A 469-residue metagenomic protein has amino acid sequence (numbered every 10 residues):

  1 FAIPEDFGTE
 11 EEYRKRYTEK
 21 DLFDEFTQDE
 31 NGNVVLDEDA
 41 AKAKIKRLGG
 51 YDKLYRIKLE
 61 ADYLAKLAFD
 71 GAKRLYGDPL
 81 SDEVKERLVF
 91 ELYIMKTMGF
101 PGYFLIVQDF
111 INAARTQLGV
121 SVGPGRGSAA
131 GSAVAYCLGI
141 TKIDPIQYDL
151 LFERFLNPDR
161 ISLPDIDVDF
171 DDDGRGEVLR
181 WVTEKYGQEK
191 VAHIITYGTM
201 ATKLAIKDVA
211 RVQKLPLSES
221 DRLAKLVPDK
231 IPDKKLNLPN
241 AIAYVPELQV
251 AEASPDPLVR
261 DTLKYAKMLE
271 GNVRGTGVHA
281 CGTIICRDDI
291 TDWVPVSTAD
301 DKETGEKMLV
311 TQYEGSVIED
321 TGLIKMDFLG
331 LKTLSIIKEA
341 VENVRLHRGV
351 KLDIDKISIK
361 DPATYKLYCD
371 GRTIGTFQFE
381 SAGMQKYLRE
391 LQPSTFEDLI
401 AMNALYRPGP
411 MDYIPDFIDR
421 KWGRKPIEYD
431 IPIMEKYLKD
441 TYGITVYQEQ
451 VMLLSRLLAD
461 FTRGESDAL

Functional and structural regions predicted by a protein language model:
F1-L469: Alpha-helical scaffold/interaction cores of sigma-54-like transcription cofactors and many family A DNA polymerases
